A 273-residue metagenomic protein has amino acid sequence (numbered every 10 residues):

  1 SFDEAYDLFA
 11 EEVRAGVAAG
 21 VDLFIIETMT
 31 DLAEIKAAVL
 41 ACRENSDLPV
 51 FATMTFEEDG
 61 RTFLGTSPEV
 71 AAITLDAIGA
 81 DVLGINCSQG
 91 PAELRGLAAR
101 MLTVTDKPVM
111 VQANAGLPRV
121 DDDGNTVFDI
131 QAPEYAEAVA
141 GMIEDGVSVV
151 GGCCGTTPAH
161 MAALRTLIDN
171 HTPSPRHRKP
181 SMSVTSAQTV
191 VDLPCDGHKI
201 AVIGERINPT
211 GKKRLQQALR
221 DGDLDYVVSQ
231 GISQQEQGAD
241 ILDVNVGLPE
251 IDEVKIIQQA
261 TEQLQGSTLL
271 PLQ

Functional and structural regions predicted by a protein language model:
S1-Q273: Domain-level signal for soluble alpha/beta catalytic cores
